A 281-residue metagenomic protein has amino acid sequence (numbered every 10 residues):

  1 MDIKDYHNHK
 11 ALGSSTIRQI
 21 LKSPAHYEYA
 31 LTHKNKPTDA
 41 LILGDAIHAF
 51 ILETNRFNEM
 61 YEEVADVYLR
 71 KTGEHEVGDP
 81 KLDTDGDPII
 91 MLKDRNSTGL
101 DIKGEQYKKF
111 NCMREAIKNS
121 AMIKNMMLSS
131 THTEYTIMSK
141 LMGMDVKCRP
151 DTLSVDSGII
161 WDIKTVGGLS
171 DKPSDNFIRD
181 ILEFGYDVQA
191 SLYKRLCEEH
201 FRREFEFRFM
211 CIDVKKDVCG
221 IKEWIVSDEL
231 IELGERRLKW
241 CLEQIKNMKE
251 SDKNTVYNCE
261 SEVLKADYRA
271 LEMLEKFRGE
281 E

Functional and structural regions predicted by a protein language model:
M1-R149, C259-E260: Metal-dependent nuclease catalytic cores that hydrolyze phosphodiester bonds in DNA/RNA, characterized by
A25-Y29, L169, K215-I221: Short acidic (Asp/Glu) and glycine-rich catalytic loops that position anionic groups and cofactors
K34-K36, T98-I102, P173-G185, S227-E229: Short histidine-centered catalytic/ligand-binding loop motif
I51-R56, L141, T165-G168, E198-F201 (+1 more regions): Hydrophobic/aromatic-lined pockets within catalytic cores
I123-M127, S154-D162, E198-F205: Secondary-structure boundary elements
G143-K147, S154-G158, E204, K216-C219: Coil-to-beta-strand transition motifs
C148-F177: Conserved catalytic cores of phosphodiester-cleaving nucleases, focusing on short active-site segments
L182-D187, L192-E281: Metal-dependent nuclease catalytic regions and adjoining charged, substrate-binding loops involved in nucleic-acid end
